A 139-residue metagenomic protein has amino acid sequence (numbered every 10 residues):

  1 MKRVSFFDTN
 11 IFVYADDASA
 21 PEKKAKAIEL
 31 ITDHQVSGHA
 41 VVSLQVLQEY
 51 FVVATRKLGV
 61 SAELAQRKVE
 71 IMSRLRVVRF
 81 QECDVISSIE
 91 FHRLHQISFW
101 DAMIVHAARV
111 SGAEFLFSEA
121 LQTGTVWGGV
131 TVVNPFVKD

Functional and structural regions predicted by a protein language model:
M1-V42, K57-L64, D139: Short, well-structured N-terminal submotif of metal-dependent ribonuclease cores
K2, V105, R109-D139: Acidic, PIN/NYN-like endoribonuclease modules and their adjacent C-terminal/linker elements
T9, D101-A102: Conserved glycosyltransferase catalytic-site signature
I11-F12, E49-V53, K68, S87: A general alpha-helix detector
Q45, E70-L94: Acidic catalytic patch
F51-R76: Active-site-proximal, substrate-binding regions of enzyme catalytic domains and RNA-binding/basic surfaces
